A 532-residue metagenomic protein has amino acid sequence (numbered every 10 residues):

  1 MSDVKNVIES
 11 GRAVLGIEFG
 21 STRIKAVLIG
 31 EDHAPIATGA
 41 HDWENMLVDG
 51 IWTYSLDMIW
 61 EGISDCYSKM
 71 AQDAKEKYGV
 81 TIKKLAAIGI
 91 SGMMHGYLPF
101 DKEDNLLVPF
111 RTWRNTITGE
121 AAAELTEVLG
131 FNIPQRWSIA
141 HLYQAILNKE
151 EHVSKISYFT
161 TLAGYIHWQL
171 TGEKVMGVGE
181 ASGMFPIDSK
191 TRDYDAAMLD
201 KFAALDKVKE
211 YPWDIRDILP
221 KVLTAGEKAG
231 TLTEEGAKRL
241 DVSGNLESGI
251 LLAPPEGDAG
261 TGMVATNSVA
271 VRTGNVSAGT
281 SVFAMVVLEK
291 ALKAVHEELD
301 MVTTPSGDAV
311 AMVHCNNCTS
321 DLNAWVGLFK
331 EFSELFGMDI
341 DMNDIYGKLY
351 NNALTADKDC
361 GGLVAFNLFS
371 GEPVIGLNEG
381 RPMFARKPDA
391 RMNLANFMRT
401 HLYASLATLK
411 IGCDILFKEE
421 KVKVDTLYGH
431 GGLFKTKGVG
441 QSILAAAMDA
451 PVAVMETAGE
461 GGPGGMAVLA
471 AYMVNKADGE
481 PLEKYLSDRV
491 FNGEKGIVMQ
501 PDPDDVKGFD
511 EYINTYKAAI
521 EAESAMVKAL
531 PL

Functional and structural regions predicted by a protein language model:
M1-V108, A123, K155, R216 (+6 more regions): N-terminal glycine/serine-rich phosphate-binding loop of ATP-dependent small-molecule kinases, especially carbohydrate
S2-E9, L15-G16, I82, E120-M176 (+4 more regions): Active-site core segments that coordinate phosphate-bearing ligands/cofactors across diverse enzyme families
T38, V108-P109, G177, M312: Short capping micro-motif at the N-terminus of alpha-helices
W52, L56, W60-I63, I90 (+4 more regions): Generic structural signal for well-ordered secondary structure
T112: Conserved phosphate-binding/catalytic loop of the ribokinase/pfkB sugar-kinase fold
N115: Carbohydrate-associated surface elements
V208-D217: Electropositive nucleic-acid engagement tracts
